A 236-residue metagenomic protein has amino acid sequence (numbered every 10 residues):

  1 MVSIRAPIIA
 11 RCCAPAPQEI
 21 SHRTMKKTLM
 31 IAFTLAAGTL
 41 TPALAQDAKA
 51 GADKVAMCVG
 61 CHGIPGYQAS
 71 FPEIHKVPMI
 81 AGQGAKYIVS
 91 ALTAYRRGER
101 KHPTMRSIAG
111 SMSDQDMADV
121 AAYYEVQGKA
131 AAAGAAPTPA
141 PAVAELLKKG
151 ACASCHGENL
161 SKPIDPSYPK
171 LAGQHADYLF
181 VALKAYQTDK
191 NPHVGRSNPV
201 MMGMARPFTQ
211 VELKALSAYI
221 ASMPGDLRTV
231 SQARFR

Functional and structural regions predicted by a protein language model:
I8-T24: Short, Lys/Arg-enriched N-terminal segments with co-localized hydrophobic residues within the first ~10-30 amino acids
R23-I31: Bacterial N-terminal signal peptides that target proteins for export
A32-T39: Bacterial N-terminal signal peptides
L40-A45: Sec/Tat signal peptide C-region and signal peptidase I cleavage site
Q46-Q68, A135-L160, H175, A233-R236: Sequence/structural segment immediately N-terminal to covalent heme-attachment motifs in c-type and related
D53-V59, G63-Q68, Q83-Y87, A94-R97 (+4 more regions): His/Met- and acidic-residue-enriched segments that coordinate or traffic transition-metal cofactors and support
P65-R96, R106-S111, E145, A153 (+2 more regions): Gly/Gly-Pro-rich "capping" loops immediately C-terminal to redox-active cysteine motifs in periplasmic/lumenal
G110-A132, D177, M204-Q232: C-terminal capping alpha-helices of c-type cytochrome domains
